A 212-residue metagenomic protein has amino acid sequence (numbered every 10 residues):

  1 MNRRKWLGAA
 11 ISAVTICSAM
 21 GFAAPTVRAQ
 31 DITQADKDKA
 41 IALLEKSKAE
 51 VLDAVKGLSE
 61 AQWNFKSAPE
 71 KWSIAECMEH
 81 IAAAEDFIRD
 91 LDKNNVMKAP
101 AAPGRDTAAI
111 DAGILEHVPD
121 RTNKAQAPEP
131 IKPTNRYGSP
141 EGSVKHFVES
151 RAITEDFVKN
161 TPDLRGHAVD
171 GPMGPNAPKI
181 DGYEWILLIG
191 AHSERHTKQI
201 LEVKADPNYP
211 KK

Functional and structural regions predicted by a protein language model:
R3-G8: N-terminal export leaders
A10-G21: Bacterial N-terminal signal peptides
G21-K39, D90-F147, P172-A177, P207-K212: Short, helix-capping/interhelical loops that line the mouth of catalytic, cofactor-, or ligand-binding pockets
D36, A40-A83: N-terminal secretory signal peptides
L44, P140-F147, I186-I189: Hydrophobic packing residues in well-ordered alpha-helices of helical domains and bundles
S47-A54, A84-F87, A125, S150 (+2 more regions): Amphipathic, well-ordered alpha-helical segments in soluble domains
F65-I114, K159-N160, L164-K212: Short, contiguous alpha-helical
E149-N160: Amphipathic alpha-helical packing segments from all-alpha helical-bundle domains
